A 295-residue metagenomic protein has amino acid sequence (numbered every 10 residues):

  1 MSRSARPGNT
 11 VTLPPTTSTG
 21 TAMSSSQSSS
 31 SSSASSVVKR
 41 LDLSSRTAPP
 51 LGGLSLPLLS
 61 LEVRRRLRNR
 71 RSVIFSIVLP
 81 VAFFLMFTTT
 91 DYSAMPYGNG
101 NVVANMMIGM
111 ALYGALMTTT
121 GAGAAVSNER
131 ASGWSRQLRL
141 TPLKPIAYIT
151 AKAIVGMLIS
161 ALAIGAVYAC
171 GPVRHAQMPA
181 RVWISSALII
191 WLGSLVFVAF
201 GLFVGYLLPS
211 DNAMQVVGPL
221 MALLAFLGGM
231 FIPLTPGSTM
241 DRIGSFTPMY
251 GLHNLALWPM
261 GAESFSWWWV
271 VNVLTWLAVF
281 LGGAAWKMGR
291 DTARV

Functional and structural regions predicted by a protein language model:
S4, D42-S132, S160, A176 (+3 more regions): Transmembrane helix-boundary elements of multi-pass transport/secretion proteins, especially ABC-type permease modules
V11-T17, A22-L59: Short, Lys/Arg-rich, polar N-terminal cytosolic tail immediately upstream of the first transmembrane signal-anchor
R40, P50-L58, M230-V270: Short hydrophobic, aromatic-rich alpha-helical segments embedded in or entering the lipid bilayer of multi-pass
M86-T90, G205-F246: Transmembrane helix segments
M106-L112, S185-A199, P219-F226: Small-residue-enriched core segments of transmembrane alpha-helices in multipass membrane transport and channel
A125-M157: Helix-loop-helix units of permease transmembrane domains in multi-pass membrane transporters, especially ABC
R139, L143, R174, L208 (+1 more regions): Short helix-loop-helix connector
P145-Q215, S266-L274, A278-A284: Alpha-helical transmembrane segments and their short interhelical loops
